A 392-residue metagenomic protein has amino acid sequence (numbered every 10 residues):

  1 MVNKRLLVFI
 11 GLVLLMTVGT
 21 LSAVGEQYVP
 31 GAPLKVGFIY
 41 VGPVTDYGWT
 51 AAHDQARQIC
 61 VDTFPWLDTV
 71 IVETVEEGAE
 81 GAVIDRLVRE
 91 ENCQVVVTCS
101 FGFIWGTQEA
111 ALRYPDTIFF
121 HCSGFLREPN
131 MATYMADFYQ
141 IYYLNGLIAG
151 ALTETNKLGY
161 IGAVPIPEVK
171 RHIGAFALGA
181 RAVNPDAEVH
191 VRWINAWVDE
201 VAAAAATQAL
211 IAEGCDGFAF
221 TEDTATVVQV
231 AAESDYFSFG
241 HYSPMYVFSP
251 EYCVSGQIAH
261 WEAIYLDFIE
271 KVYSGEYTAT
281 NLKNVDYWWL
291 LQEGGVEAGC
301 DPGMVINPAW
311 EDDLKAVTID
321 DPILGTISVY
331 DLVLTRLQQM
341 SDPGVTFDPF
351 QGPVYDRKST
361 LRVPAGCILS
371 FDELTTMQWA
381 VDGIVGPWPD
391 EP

Functional and structural regions predicted by a protein language model:
M1-I10: Bacterial N-terminal signal peptides that target proteins for export
L6-L7, T20-A23: Intrinsically disordered, low-complexity repeat segments enriched in small/polar residues
I10-G19: Bacterial N-terminal signal peptides
V24-P392: A residue-level marker of the well-folded mature domains of exported/periplasmic proteins
